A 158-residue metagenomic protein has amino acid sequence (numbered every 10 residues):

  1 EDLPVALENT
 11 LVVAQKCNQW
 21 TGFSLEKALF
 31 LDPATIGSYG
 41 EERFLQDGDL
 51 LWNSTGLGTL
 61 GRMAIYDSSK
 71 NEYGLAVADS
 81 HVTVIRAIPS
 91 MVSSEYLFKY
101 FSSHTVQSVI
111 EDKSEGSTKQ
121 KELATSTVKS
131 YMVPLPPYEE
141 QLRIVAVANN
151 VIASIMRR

Functional and structural regions predicted by a protein language model:
E1-L3, K16-W52, D67: Sequence-specific dsDNA recognition surfaces
E1-Q15, K121: Extended boundary segments
G56-L60: Short, charged beta-turn/beta-strand-edge "cap" motif at the junction between a beta-strand and an adjacent loop
M63-D79: Short, compositionally biased
G74-T83, V92, I110-E111, E115-P136: A short glycine-rich beta-alpha junction/loop motif
I88-S90, S94-V106: Glycine- and charge-enriched low-complexity intrinsically disordered segments
S108, S130-R158: Amphipathic alpha-helical coiled-coil/heptad-repeat segments
